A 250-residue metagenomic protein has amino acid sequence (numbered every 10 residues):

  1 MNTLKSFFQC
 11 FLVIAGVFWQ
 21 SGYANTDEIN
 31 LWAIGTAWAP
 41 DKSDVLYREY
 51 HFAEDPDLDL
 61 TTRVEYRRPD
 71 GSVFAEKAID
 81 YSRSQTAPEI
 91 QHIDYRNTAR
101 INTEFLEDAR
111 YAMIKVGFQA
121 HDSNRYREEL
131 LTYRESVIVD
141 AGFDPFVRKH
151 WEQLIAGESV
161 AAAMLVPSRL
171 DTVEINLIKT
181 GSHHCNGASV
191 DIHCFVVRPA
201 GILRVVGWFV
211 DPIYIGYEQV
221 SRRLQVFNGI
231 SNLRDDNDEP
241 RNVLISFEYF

Functional and structural regions predicted by a protein language model:
M1-L4: N-terminal secretory signal peptides that target proteins for export/translocation
Q9-F18: Bacterial N-terminal signal peptides
W19-N25: Sec/Tat signal peptide C-region and signal peptidase I cleavage site
N25-R83, H92-D94, R100-E107, A163-F250: Acidic, serine/threonine-rich low-complexity disordered tracts
S72-I155: Contiguous hydrophobic, core-forming segments of folded domains
G117-V196, L203: Solvent-exposed helix/loop surface patches that form functional interfaces
